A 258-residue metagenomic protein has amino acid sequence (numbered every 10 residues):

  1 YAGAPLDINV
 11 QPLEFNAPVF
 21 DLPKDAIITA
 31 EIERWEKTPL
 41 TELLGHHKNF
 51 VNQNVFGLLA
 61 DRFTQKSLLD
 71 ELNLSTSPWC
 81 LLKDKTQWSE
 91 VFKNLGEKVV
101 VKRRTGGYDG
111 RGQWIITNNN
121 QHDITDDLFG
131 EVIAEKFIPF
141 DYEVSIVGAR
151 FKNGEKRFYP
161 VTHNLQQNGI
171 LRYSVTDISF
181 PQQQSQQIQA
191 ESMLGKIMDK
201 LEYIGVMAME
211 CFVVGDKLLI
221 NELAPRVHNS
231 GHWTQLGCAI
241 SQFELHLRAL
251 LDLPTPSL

Functional and structural regions predicted by a protein language model:
Y1-S67, T86: ATP-binding N-terminal substructure of ATP-dependent carboxylate-amine bond-forming enzymes
P18-K24, S89-N94, H122-D127: Short amphipathic alpha-helix with an adjacent loop that forms part of the alpha/beta core around
Q53-W114: A conserved helix-loop-beta module that forms one wall/lid of the active-site cleft in ATP-utilizing catalytic domains
T76-W79, K98-I124, V132-I133, P139-V147 (+1 more regions): Glycine-rich phosphate-binding loop of ATP-grasp-fold ATP-dependent ligases
I138, G148-K152, C211-G215: Short, low-complexity Ser/Thr-rich regulatory SLiMs
R157, M207, L218-E222: Protein kinase-like catalytic core scaffold
I188-M209, V214, P225-L258: Active-site "cap" helix and flanking loop/linker of ATP-utilizing ligase/carboxylase catalytic domains
